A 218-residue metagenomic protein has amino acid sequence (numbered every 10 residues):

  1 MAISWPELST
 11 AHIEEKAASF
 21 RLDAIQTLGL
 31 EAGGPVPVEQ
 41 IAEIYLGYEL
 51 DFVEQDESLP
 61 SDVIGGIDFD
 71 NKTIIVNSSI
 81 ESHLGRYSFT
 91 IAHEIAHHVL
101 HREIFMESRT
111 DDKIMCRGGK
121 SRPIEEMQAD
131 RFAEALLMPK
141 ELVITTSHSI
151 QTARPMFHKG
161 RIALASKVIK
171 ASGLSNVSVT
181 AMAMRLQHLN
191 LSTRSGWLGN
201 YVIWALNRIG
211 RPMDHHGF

Functional and structural regions predicted by a protein language model:
M1-F218: Active-site hotspot residues in diverse enzymes, especially metal/ion-binding acidic/histidine motifs
